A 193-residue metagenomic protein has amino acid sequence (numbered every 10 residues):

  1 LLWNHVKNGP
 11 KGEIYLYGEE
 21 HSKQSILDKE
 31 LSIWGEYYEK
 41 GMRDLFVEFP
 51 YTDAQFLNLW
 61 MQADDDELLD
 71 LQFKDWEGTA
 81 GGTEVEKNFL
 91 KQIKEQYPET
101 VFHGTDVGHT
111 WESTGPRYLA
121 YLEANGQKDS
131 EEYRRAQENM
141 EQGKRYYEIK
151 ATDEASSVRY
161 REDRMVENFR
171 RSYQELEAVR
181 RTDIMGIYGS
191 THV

Functional and structural regions predicted by a protein language model:
L1-Y15: N- or domain-start disorder-to-order transition segments that initiate the globular core
E13-I14, D44, D183: Structural motif
Y15-G18, M185-Y188: Short hydrophobic beta-strand that contains or immediately precedes a catalytic carboxylate
L16-G18, S22, L27-D28: Basic, amphipathic N-terminal segments that precede the first structured/catalytic domain
K23-S25, A54, W111, H192-V193: Flexible loop/turn segments at secondary-structure boundaries
D28-Y38, V193: Histidine-anchored nucleotide/phosphate-binding helix
E39-D44, F49-V179, Y188: A substrate-binding/cap region within the structured catalytic cores of diverse enzymes
